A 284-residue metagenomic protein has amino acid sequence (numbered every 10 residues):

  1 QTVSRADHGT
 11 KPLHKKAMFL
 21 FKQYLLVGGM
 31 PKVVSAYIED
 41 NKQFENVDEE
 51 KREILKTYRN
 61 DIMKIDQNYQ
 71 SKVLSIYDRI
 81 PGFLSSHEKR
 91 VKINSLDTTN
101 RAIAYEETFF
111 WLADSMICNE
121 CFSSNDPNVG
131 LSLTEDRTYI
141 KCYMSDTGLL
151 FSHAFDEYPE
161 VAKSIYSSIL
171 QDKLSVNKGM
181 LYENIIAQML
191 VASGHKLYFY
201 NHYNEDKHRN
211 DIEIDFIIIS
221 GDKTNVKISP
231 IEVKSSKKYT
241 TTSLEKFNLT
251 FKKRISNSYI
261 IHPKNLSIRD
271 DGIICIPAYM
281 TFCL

Functional and structural regions predicted by a protein language model:
Q1-Y182, K196, H202: Interdomain hinge/linker elements that couple catalytic modules in large macromolecular machines
E107, A113-L284: A cross-kingdom feature that marks ATP-driven nucleic-acid transaction machinery
